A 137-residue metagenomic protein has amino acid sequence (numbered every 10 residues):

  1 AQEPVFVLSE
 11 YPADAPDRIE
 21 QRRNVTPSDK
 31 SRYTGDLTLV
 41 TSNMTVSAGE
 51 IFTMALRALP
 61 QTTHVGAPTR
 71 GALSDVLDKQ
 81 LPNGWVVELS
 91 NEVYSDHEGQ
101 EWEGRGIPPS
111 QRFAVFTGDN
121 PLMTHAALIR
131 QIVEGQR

Functional and structural regions predicted by a protein language model:
A1, R57-Q61, R130-R137: Sec-exported extracytoplasmic/periplasmic mature domains
A1-D36, V40, M44, S74-D78 (+2 more regions): Gly/Ser/Thr-rich loop/hinge elements
P16, S95-R137: Intrinsically disordered, Ser/Thr/Pro/Gly-rich linkers and terminal tails that flank and connect PDZ domains
T34-L37, G49-T53, D119-R130: Extracytoplasmic/secreted envelope proteins and their assembly/folding machinery, especially bacterial periplasmic
M44-V46, L59-L73: Short, well-structured beta-strand/strand-turn elements
T53, T62-A67, H97-Q100: Active-site-proximal C-terminal subdomain of hydrolase catalytic domains
T53-L59, Q80: Short, solvent-exposed amphipathic alpha-helical segments in soluble enzyme and RNA/protein-processing domains
